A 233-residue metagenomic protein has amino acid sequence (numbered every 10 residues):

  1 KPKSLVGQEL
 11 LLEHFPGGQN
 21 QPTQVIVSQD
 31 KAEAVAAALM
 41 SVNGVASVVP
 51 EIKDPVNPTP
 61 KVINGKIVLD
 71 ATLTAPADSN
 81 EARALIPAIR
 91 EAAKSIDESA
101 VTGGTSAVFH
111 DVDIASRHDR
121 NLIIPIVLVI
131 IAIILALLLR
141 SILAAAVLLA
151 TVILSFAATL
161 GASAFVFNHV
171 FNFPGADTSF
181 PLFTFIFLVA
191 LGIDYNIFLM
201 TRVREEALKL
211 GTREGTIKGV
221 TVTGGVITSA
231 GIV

Functional and structural regions predicted by a protein language model:
K1-G175: Structured non-transmembrane domains adjacent to transmembrane bundles in polytopic membrane proteins
R117, N121, P125, A150-T151 (+3 more regions): Internal alpha-helical transmembrane segments of multi-pass membrane proteins, especially GPCRs
L135-A144, N196-I217: Cytoplasmic membrane-interface segments at the C-terminal ends of transmembrane helices
L149, G192, N196-L199: H+5 position of the DHp
N168-A190: Loop-to-helix entry region at the N-terminal start of transmembrane alpha-helices in multi-pass membrane transporters
L191-I193, A207-V233: Pore- and gate-forming transmembrane helices of large, multi-pass membrane proteins
